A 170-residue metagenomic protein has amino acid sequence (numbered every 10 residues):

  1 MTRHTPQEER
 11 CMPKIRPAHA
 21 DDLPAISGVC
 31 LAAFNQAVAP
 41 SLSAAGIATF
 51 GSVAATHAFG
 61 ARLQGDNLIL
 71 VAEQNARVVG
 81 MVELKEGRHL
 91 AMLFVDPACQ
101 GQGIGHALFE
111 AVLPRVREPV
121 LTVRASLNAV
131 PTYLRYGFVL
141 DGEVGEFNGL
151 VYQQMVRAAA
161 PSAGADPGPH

Functional and structural regions predicted by a protein language model:
M1-D21, P161-H170: Conserved N-terminal entry element of GNAT/NAT acetyltransferase domains
L31-A58: Conserved GNAT-fold acetyl-CoA-binding loop/helix
A55-V71, H89: A short helix-loop-beta-strand connector motif used in the catalytic cores of GNAT acetyltransferases and, in some
N67-G80, K85: Conserved beta-hairpin
K85-P97: Conserved acetyl-CoA binding element of GNAT-fold acetyltransferases
P97, G101-P114: Conserved acetyl-CoA-binding loop-helix of GNAT-fold acetyltransferases
H106, L127-V151: Conserved active-site alpha-helix within GNAT-family acetyltransferase domains
R115-N128: Conserved GNAT acetyl-CoA-binding A-motif
